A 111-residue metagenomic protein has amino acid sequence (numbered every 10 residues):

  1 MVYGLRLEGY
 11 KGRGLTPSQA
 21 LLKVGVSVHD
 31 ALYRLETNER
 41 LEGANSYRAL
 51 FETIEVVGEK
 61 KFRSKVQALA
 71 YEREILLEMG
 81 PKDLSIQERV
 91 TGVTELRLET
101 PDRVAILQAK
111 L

Functional and structural regions predicted by a protein language model:
M1-L111: Non-catalytic accessory segments flanking enzymatic or RNA/DNA-binding domains
